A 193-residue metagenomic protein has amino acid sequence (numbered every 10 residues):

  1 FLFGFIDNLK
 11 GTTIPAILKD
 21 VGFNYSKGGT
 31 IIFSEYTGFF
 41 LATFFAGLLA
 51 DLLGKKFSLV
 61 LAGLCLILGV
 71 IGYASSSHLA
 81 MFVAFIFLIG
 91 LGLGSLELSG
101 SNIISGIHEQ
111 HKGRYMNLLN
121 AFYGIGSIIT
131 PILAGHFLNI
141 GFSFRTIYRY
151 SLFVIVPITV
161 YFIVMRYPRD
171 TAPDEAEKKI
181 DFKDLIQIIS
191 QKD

Functional and structural regions predicted by a protein language model:
F1-L18, F23: Extracytoplasmic
G4, N8, G90-L98, I128: Small-residue-rich segments within alpha-helical transmembrane domains of MFS-like 12-TM solute carriers
N8, E35-F44, S127-I128: Residue-level signature of mid-helix packing/kink "hotspots" within the transmembrane helices of 12-pass Major
A16, G47-L48, H136: Membrane-interface helix termini in secondary transporters
L41-A80: Conserved MFS/SLC helix-loop-helix module at the cytosolic interface between two early adjacent transmembrane helices
F85-A121: Cytoplasmic helix-loop-helix junction between adjacent transmembrane helices in 12-TM secondary transporters
Q110-H111, Y115-Y167: Helix-loop-helix hairpin linking two adjacent transmembrane segments in secondary transporters
I163-D184: Flexible cytoplasmic inter-helical loops of multi-pass small-molecule transporters
